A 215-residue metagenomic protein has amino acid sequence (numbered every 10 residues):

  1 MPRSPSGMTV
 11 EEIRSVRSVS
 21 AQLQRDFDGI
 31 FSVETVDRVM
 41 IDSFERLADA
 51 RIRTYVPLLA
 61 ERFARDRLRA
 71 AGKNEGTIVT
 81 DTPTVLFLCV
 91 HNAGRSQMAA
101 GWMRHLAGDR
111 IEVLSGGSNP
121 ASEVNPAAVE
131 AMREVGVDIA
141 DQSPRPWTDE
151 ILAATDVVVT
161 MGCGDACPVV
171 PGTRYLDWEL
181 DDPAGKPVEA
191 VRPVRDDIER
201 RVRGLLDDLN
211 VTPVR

Functional and structural regions predicted by a protein language model:
M1-S6, R14, S18, Q22 (+4 more regions): Basic, alpha-helical nucleic-acid-binding regions used in initiation and control of genome expression
P5-G7, C167-R215: Phosphate-binding/catalytic loops
V33-I41: Short, well-structured alpha-helical segments
F44-I78: Short, charged early-sequence alpha-helical segments and their helix-coil boundaries
A71-T148: Conserved active-site segments centered on acidic
A93, C163-A166: Short glycine-rich anion-binding loops that position phosphate/pyrophosphate groups of nucleotides and phosphorylated
L152-A154: Alpha-helix C-terminal capping/helix-to-coil transition sites in glycosyltransferase folds
